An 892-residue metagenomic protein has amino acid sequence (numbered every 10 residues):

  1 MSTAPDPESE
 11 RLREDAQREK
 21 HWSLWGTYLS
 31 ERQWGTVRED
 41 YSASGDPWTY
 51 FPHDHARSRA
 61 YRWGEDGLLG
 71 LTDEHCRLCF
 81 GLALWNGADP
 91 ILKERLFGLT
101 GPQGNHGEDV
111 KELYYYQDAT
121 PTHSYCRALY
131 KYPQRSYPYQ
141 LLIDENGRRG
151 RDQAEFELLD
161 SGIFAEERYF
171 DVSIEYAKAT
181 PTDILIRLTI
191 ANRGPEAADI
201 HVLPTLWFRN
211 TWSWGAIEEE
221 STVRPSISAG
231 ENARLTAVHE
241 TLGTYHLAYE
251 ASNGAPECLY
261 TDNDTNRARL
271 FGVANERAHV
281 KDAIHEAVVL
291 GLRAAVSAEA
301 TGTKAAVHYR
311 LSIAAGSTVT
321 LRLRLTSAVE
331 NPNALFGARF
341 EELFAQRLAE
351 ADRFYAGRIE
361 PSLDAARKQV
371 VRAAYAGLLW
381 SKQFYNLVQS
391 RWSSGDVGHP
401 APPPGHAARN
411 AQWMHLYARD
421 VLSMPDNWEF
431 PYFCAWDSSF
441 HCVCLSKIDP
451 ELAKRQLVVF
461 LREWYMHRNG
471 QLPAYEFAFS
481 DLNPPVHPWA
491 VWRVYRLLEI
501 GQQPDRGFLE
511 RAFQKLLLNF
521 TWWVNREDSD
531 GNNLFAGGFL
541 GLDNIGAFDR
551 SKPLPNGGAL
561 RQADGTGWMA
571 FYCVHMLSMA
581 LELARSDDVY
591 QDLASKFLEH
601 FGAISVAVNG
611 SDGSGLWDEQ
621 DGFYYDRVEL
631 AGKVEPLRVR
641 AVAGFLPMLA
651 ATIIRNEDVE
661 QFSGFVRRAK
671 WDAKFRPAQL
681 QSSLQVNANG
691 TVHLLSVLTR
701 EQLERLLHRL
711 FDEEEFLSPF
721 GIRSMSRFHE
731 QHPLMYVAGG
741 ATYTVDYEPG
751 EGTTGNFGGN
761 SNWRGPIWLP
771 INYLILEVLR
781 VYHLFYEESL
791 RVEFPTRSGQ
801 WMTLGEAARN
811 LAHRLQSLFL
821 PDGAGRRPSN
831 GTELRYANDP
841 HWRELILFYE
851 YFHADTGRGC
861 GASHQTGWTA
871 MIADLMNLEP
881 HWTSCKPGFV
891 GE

Functional and structural regions predicted by a protein language model:
S2-R62, H75-L78, A83-E892: Acidic, mature catalytic/reactive cores of soluble proteins
E65: Transition-metal
L68: Basic, low-complexity intrinsically disordered segments
T72: Active-site-proximal polar cores
